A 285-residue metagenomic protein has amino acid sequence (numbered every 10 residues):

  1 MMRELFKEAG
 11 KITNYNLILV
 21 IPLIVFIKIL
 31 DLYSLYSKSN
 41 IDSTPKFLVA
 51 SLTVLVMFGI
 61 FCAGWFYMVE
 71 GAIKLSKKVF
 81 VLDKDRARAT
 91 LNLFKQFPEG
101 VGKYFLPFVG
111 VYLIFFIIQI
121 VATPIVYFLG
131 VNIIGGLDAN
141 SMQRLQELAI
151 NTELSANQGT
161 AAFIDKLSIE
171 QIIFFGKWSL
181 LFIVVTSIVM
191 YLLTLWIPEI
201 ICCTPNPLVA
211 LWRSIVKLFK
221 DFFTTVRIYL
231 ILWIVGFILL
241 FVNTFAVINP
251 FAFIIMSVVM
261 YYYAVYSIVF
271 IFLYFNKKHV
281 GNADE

Functional and structural regions predicted by a protein language model:
M1-E285: Hydrophobic alpha-helical membrane segments
